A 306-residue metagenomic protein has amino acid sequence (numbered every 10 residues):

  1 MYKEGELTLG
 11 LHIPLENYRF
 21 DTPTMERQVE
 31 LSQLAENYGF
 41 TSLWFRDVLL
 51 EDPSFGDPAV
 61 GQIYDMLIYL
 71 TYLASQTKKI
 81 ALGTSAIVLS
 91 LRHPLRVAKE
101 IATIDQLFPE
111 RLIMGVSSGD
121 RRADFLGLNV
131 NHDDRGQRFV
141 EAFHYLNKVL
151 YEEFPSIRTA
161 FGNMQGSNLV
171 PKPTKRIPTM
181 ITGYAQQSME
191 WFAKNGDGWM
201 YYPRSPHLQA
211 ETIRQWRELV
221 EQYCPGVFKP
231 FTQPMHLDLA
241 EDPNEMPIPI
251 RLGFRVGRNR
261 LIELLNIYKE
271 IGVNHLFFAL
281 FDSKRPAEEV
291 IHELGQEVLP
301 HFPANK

Functional and structural regions predicted by a protein language model:
M1-E6, G56-D57, S90-N195, R214-Q215 (+1 more regions): Internal, glycine-rich beta/alpha segment that forms the wall or movable "lid" of small-molecule/cofactor binding
M1-G5, E36, D133-L169, Y202-K306: An alpha-helical appendage that flanks or caps ligand/catalytic pockets
M1-Q76, I177, F281-K284, E293: N-terminal beta1-alpha1-beta2 module of alpha/beta enzyme domains
L9-I13, L43-F45, L82-T84, L112-V116 (+4 more regions): Hydrophobic faces of well-ordered beta-strands that scaffold small-molecule active sites in alpha/beta enzyme cores
I13-M25, I87-L95, K175-Y184, M246-N259: Active-site mouth loops of central-metabolism enzymes
T22-A35, E100, I181-W191, V256-Y268: Short, acidic/polar
G39, D47, L73, I104 (+5 more regions): Conserved, mostly hydrophobic/aromatic
F40, P109, G196-D197, V273: A structural motif
